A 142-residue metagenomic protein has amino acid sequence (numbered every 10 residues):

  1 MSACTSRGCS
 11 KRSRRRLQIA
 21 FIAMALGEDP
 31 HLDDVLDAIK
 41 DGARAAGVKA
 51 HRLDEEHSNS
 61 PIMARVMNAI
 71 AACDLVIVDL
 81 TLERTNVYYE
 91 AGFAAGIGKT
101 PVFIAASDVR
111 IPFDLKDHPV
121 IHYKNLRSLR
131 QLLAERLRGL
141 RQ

Functional and structural regions predicted by a protein language model:
M1-N59, V66-A69, C73: Conserved N-terminal substructure of TIR/SEFIR domains
P61-A64, Q131-L132: Short, solvent-exposed polar/charged micro-motifs at secondary-structure junctions
M63, M67, T85-Y88: Glycine-rich phosphate-binding loop at the start of an alpha helix
A72, L80-R141: Cross-kingdom TIR/SEFIR domain
